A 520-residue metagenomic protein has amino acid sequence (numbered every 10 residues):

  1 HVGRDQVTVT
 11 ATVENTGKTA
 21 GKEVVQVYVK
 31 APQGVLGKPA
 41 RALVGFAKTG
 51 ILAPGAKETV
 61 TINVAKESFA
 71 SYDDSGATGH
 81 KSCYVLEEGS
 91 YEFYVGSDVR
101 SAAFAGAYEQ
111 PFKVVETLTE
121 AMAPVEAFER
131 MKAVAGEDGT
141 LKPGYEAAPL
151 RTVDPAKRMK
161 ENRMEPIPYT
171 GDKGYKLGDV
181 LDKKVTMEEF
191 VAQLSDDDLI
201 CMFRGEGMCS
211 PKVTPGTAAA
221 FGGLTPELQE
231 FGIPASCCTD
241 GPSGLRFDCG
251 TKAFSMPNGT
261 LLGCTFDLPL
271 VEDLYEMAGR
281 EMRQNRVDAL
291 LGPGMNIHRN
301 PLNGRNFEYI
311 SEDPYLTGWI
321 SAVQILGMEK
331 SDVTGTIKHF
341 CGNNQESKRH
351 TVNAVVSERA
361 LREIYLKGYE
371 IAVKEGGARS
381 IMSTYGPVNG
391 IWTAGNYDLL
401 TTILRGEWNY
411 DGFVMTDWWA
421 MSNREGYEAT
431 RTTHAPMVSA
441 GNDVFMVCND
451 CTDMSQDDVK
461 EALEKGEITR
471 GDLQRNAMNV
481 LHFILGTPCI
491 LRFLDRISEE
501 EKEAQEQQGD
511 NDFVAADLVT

Functional and structural regions predicted by a protein language model:
H1-H80, Y84-V99, T119-T520: Glycoside hydrolase catalytic-domain context in secreted enzymes
R100-M122: Extended, polar beta-sheet/loop recognition surfaces of beta-rich domains that mediate binding to diverse ligands
